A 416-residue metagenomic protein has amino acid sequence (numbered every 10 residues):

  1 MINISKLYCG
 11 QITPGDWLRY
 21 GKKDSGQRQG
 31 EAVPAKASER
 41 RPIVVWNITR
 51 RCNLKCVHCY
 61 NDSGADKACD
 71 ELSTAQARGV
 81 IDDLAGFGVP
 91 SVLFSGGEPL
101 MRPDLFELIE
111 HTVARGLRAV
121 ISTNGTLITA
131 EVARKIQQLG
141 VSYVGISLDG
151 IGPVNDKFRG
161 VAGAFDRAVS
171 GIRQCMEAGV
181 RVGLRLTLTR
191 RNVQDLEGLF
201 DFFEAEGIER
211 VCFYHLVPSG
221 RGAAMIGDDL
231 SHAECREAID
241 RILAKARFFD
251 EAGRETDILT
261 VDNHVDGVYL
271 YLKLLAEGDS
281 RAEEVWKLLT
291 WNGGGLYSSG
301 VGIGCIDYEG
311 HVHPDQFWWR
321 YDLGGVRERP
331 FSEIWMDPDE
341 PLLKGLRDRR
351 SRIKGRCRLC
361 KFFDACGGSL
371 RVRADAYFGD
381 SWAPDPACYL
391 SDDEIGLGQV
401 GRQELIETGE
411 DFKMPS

Functional and structural regions predicted by a protein language model:
M1-S63, D82-A85, F331, L405: N-terminal pre-core extensions flanking Radical SAM catalytic domains
N3-L7, F317-S416: Flexible mid-to-C-terminal extensions adjoining Fe-S/redox cofactors in radical SAM and related proteins
C59-A65, K361-A365: Detector for the c-type heme attachment site
C69, T74-E237: Radical SAM/AdoMet-radical enzyme domain recognition
A233-E284, H311-K361, C366-G367: C-terminal accessory region of radical SAM enzymes
V285-G295: Short, basic/aromatic recognition patches
Y297-G300: Short, small/polar residue-rich loop motifs at catalytic or cofactor-binding pockets
I306-D307: Short, acidic, Ser/Thr-enriched surface-loop or helix-capping motifs
